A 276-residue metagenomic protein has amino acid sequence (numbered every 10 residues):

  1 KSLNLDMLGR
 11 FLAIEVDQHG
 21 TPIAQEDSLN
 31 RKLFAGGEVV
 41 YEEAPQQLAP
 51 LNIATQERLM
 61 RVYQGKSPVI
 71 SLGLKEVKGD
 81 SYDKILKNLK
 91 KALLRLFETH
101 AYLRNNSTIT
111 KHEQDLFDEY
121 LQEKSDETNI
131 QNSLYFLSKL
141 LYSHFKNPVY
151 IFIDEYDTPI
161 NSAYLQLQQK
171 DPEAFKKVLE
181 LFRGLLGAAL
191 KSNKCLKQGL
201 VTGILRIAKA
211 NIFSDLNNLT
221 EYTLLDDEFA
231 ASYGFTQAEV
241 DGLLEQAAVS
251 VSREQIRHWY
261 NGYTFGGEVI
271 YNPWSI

Functional and structural regions predicted by a protein language model:
K1-I276: Phosphate-binding site recognition
